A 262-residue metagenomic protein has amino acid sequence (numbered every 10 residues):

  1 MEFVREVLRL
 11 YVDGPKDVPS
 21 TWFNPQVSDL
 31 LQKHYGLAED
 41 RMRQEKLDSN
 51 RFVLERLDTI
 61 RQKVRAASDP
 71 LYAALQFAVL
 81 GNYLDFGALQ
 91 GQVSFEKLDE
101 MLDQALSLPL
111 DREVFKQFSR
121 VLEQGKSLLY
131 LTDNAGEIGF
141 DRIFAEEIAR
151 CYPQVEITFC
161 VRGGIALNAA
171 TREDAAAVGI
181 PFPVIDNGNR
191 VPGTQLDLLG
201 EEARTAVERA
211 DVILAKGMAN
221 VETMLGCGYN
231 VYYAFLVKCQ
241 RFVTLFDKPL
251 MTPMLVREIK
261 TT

Functional and structural regions predicted by a protein language model:
M1-G125: Electropositive, gly/pro-rich neighborhoods at or near active sites that engage anionic ligands
L108-R112, L167, T194-D197: A general structural motif
K126-S127, Q154-T158, N230: Residues at the starts of beta-strands that form the adenosine-phosphate
S127-L129, D211-V212: Structural motif
D133-R142, G164-A166, M218-E222: Gly/Ser/Thr-rich loops at beta-strand to alpha-helix junctions that form or flank small-molecule/cofactor-binding
N134-P153, T158: Histidine-anchored nucleotide/phosphate-binding helix
V161-G163, R172-T262: C-terminal functional extensions of proteins
